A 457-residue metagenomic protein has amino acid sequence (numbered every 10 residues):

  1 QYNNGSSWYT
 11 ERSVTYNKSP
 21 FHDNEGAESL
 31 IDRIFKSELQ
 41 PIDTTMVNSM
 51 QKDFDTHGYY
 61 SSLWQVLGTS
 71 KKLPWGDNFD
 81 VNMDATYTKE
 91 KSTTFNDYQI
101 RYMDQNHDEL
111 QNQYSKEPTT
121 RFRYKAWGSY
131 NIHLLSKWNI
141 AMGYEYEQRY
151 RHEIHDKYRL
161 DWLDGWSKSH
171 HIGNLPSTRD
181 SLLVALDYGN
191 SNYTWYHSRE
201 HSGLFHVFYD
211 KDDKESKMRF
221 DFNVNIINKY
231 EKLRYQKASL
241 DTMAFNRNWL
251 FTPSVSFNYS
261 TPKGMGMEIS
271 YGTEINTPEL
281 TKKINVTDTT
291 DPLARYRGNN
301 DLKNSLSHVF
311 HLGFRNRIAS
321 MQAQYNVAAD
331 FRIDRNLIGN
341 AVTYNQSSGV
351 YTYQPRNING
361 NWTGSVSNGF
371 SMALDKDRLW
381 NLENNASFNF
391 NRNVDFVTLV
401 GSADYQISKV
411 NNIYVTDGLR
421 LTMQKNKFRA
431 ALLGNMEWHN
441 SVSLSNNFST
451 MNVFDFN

Functional and structural regions predicted by a protein language model:
Q1-N457: Primarily recognizes Gram-negative and organellar outer-membrane beta-barrels
